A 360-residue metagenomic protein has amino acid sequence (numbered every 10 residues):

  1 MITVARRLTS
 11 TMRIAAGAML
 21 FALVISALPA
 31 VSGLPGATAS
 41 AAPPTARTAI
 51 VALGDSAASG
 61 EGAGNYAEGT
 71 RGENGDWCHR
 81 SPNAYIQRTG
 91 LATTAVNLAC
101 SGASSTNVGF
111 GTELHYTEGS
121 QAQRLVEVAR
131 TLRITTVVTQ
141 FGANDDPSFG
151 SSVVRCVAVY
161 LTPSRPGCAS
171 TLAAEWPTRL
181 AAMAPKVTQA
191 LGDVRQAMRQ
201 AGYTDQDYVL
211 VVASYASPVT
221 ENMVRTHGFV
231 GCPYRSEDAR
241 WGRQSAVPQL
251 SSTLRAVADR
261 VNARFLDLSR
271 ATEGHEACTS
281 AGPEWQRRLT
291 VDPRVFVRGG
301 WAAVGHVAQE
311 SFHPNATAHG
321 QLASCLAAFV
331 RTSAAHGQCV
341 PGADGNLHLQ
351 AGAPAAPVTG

Functional and structural regions predicted by a protein language model:
M1-A41: Secretory targeting and sorting signals
S40-G102, V157-A158: Serine-esterase "nucleophile elbow" of acetyl-processing enzymes
V51-A58, G64, N97-L98, S104-T106 (+2 more regions): Mobile, glycine-rich extracellular loop/lid and propeptide segments that shape or gate substrate/ligand access
G64-W77, S151-A182, R225-W241: A solvent-exposed, charged loop/short amphipathic helix patch at secondary-structure junctions
Y85-A95, K186-V209, A246-L268: A structural motif corresponding to the C-terminal end of an alpha-helix and its immediate exit/capping segment
H115-A181, S217-T220, H306: Oxyanion-hole/transition-state-stabilizing segment in secreted/luminal serine hydrolases and related acyltransferases
T220-H313: Mobile gating loops/cap/lid regions near enzyme active sites that modulate substrate access
V291-L347: Histidine-centered active-site loop/cap adjacent to the catalytic His in serine esterases/O-acetyl transfer systems
